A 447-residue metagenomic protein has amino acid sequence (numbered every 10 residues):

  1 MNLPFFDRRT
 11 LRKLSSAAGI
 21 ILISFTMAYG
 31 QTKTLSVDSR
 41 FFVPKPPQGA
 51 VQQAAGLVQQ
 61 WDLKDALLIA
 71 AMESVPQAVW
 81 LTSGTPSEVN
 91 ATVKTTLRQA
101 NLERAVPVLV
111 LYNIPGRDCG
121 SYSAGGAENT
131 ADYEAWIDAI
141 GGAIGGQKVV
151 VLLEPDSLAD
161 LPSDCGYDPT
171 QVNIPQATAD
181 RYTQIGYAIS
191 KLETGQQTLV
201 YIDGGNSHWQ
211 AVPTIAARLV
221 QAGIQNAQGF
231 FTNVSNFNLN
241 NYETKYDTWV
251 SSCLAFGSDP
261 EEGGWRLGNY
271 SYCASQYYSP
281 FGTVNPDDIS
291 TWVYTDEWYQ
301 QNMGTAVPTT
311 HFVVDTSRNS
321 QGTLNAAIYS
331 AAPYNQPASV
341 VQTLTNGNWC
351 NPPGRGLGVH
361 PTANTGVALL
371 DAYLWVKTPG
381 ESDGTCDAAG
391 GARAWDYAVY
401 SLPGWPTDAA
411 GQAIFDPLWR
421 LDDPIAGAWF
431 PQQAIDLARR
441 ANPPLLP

Functional and structural regions predicted by a protein language model:
N2-A18: Bacterial N-terminal signal peptides that target proteins for export
S16-I23, M27: Hydrophobic helical h-region of N-terminal Sec-dependent signal peptides in bacterial secretory/periplasmic proteins
A28-T32: Boundary at the C-terminal end of the N-terminal hydrophobic targeting segment
S36-A143, K377-I414, R420-I425, W429-F430 (+1 more regions): N-terminal carbohydrate-binding/catalytic regions of secreted carbohydrate-active enzymes
V37-P44, A78-V79, P107-L109, V149-L153 (+4 more regions): Hydrophobic faces of well-ordered beta-strands that scaffold small-molecule active sites in alpha/beta enzyme cores
Q53-L68, Q210-V399: Surface-exposed substrate-engagement region within the catalytic domains of secreted or surface-exposed extracellular
G84-S87, R98-D203, T214-Q228: Substrate-binding cleft of extracellular glycoside hydrolase catalytic domains
S157, N206, R318: Short, glycine/acidic-enriched loop or turn micro-motifs at the edges of active sites
